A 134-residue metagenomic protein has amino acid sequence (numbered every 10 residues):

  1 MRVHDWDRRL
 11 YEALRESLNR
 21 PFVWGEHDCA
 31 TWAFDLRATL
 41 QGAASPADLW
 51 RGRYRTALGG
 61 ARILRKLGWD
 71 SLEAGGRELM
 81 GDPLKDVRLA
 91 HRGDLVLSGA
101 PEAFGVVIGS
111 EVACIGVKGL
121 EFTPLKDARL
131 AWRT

Functional and structural regions predicted by a protein language model:
M1-S17, L120-T134: Non-catalytic ligand/cofactor/substrate-binding and regulatory segments of enzyme domains
P21-Q41: Active-site nucleophilic cysteine motif
W24-E26, R51, W132: Generic structural "secondary-structure junction" signal
G42-S45, L79: Protease-associated
P46-R53: Short Gly/aromatic-enriched secondary-structure transition segments
Y54-L58: Short acidic beta-strand-loop surface patches of small beta-rich interaction domains
G59-E121: ...with weaker cross-activation on analogous glycine-rich loops/strands in unrelated enzymes
